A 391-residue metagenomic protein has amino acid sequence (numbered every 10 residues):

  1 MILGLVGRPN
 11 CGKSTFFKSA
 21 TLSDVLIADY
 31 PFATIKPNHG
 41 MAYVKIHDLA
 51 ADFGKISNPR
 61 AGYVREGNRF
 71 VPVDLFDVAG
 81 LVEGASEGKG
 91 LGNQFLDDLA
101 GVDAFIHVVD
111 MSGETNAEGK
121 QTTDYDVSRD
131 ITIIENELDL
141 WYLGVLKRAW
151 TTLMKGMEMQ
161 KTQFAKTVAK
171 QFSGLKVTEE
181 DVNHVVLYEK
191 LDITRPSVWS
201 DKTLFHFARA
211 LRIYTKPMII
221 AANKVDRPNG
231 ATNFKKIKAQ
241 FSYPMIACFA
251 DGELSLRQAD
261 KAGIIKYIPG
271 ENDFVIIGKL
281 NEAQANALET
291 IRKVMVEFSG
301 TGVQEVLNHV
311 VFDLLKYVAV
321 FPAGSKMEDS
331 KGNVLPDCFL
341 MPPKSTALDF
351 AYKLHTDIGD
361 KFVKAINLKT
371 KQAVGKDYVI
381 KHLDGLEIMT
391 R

Functional and structural regions predicted by a protein language model:
M1-M159, K166-G174, I213, P217: Conserved G1/Walker A P-loop phosphate-binding module
D110, M389-R391: Short, surface-exposed secondary-structure boundary micro-motifs
V145-R148, T152-K155, Q160-T162, K176 (+3 more regions): Canonical P-loop GTPase G-domain recognition
E158-K236, G324: Non-catalytic, charge-rich alpha-helical accessory subdomains
K331-T346: Short, contiguous acidic and Ser/Thr-rich linear segments
K344-I358: Short amphipathic, charge-patterned alpha-helical segments
V363-V379: Short acidic beta-strand-loop surface patches of small beta-rich interaction domains
L383-D384: Loop/turn positions that initiate beta-strands
